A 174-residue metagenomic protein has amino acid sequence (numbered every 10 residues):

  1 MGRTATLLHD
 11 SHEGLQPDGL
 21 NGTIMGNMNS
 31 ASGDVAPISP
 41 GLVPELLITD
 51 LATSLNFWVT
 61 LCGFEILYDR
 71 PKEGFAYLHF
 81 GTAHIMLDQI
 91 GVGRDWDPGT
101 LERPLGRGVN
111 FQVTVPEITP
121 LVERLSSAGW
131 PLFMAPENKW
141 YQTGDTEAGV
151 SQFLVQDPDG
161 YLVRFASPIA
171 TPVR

Functional and structural regions predicted by a protein language model:
M1-H9, E13: Extreme N-terminal basic, low-complexity initiation segments that serve as generic localization/processing leaders
G14-L55, V109-V113, G149, A166-R174: N-terminal beta-strand motif that seeds the catalytic metal site of vicinal oxygen chelate
A31-G33, D97-E102, Y141: Short, P/G- and charge-enriched loop/turn segments at secondary-structure junctions
I38, E45-M86, G91: Core segments of cupin and vicinal oxygen chelate
T49-A52, P104-D159: Vicinal oxygen chelate
M86, V163-R164: Conserved beta-strand in the GNAT
G93, W140, P168-P172: A short acidic/small-residue loop/turn micro-motif
